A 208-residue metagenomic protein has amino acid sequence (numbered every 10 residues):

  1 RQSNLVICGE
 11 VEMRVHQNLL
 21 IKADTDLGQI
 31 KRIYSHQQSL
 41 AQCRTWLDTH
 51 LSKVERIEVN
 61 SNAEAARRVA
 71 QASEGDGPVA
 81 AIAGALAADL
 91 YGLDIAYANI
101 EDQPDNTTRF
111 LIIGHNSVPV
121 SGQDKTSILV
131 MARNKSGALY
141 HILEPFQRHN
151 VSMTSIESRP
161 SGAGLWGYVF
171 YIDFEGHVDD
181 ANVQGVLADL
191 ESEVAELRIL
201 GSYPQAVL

Functional and structural regions predicted by a protein language model:
R1-L208: Domain-level signature for soluble enzymes in the chorismate/prephenate branch of the shikimate pathway
